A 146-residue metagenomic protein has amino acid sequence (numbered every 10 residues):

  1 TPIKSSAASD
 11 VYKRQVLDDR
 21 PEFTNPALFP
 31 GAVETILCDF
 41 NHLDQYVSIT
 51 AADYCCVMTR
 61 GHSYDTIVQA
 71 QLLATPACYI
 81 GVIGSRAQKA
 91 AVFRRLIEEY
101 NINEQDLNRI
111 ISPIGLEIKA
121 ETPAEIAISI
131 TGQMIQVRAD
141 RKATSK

Functional and structural regions predicted by a protein language model:
T1-A8, Y12: Single conserved hydrophobic/aromatic residue that forms the stacking wall/gate of nucleotide- or nucleobase-binding
K13-P30: NAD(P)-binding Rossmann-fold cofactor-contacting core
L28, S63-Y64: Cytosolic regulatory regions of ion transport systems
V33-D39: Conserved SAM-binding strand-loop segment of SAM-dependent methyltransferases
F40-A51: Short amphipathic alpha-helix with an adjacent loop that forms part of the alpha/beta core around
D53-Y54, Y79: Structural motif
T59, A70-R95: ADP-ribose/adenylate-binding Rossmann-like module
I83-K146: Adenosine-phosphate binding glycine-rich loop
